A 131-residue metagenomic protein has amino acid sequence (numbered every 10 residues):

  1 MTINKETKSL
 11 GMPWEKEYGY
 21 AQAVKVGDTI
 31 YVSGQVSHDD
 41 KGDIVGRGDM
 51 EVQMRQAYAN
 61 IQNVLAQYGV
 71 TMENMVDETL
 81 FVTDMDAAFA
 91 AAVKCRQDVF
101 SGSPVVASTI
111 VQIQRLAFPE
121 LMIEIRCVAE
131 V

Functional and structural regions predicted by a protein language model:
M1-A59, N63-V76, V82-V131: N-terminal presequence-like segments and the immediate start of the first folded domain
